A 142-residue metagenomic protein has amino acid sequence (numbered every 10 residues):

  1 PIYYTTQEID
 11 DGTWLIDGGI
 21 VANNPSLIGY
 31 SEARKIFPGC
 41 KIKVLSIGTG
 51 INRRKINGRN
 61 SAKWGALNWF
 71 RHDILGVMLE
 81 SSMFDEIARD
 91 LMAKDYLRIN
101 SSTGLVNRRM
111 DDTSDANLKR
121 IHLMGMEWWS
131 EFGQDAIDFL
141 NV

Functional and structural regions predicted by a protein language model:
P1-V142: Patatin-like phospholipase
